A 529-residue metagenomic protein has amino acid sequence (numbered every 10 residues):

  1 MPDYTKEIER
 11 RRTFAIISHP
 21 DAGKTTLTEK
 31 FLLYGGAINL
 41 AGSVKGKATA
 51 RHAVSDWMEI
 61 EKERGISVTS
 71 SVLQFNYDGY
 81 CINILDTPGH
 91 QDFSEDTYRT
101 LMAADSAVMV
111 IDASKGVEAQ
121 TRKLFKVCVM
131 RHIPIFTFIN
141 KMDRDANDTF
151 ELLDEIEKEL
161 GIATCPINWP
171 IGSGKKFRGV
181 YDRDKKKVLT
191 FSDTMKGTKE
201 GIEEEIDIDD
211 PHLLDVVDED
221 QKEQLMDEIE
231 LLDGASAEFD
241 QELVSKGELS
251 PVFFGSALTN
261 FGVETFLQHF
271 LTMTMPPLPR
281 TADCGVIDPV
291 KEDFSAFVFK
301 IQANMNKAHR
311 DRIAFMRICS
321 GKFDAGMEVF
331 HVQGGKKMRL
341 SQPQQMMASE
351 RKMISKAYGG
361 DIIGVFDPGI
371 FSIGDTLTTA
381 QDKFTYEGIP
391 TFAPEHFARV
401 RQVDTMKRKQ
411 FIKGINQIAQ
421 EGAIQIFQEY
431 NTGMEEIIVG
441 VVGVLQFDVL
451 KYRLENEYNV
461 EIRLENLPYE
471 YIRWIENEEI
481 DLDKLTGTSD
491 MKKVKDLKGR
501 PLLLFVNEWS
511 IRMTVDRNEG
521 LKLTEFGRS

Functional and structural regions predicted by a protein language model:
M1-S529: Structural and coupling elements of P-loop NTPases
